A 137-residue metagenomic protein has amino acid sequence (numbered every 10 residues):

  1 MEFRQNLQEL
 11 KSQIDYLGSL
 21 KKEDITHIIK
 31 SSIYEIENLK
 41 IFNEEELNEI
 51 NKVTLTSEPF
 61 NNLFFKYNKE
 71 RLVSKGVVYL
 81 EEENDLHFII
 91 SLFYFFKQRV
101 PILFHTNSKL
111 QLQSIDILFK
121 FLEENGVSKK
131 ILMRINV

Functional and structural regions predicted by a protein language model:
M1-Y79, Y94-L112, E124: N-terminal Rossmann-like NAD(P)+-binding subdomain of aldehyde/semialdehyde dehydrogenases
L63, H87, I135-V137: Short acidic loop-to-helix transition motifs that present clustered carboxylates
V73-S74, H87, S128: Proline-rich low-complexity regions
E83, N107-S108, V137: An acidic- and aromatic-residue-enriched active-site/binding cleft used to recognize and process polar
E83-I90: Conserved coil-to-alpha-helix start sites within the AMP-binding
L92, L118-L122: Short, well-ordered alpha-helical packing segments
Q111-F119: Amphipathic alpha-helical segments in well-structured domains
E124-I135: A glycine-rich helix N-cap at a beta->alpha junction
